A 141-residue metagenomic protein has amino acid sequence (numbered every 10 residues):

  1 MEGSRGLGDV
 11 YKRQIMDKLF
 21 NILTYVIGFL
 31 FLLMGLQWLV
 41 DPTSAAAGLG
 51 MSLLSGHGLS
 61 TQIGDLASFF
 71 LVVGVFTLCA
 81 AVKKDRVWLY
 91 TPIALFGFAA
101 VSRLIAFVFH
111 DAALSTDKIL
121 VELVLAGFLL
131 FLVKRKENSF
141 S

Functional and structural regions predicted by a protein language model:
M1-Q14: Single conserved hydrophobic/aromatic residue that forms the stacking wall/gate of nucleotide- or nucleobase-binding
R13-L30: Cytosolic juxtamembrane helix and N-cap/initiation of the first transmembrane helix
L30-S60: Hydrophobic transmembrane helix segments
F31-G35, L95-I105: Aromatic-anchored segments of alpha-helical transmembrane domains
G58-C79, A94: Core segments of alpha-helical transmembrane spans in multipass integral membrane proteins
D85-L95: Membrane-interfacial loop-to-transmembrane alpha-helix junctions, especially the N-terminal start
V101-T116: Membrane-helix boundary connector in multi-pass membrane proteins
A126-S141: Membrane-water interface at the C-terminal end of transmembrane alpha helices
